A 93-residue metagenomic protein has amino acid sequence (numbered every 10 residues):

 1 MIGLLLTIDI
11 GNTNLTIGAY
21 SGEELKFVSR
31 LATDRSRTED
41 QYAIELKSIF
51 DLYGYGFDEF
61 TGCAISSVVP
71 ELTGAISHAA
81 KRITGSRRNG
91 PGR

Functional and structural regions predicted by a protein language model:
I2-S48: Short glycine-rich, Thr/Ser-proximal phosphate-binding strand/loop in the N-terminal lobe of ATP-dependent enzymes
Y53-R93: Short beta-strand-loop/turn "lid" adjacent to the catalytic site in phosphate-handling enzymes
